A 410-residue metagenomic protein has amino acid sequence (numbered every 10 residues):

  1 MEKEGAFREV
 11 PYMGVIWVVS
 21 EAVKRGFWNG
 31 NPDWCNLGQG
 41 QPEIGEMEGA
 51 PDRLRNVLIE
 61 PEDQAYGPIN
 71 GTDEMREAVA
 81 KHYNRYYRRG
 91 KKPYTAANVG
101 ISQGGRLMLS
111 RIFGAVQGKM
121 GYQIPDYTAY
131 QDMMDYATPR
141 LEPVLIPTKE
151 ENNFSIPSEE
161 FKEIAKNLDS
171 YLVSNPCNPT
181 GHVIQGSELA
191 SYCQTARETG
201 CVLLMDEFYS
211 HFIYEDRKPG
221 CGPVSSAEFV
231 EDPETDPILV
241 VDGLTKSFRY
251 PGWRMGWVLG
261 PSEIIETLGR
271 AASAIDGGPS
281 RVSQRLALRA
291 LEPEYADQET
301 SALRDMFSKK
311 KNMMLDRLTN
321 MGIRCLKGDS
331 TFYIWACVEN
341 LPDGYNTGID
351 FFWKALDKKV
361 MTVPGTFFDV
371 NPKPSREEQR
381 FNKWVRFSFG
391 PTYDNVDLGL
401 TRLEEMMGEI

Functional and structural regions predicted by a protein language model:
E4-Q103, E160, A290-Y295, E409-I410: N-terminal small-domain helix-loop-helix segment of the aminotransferase-like
I59-A196, S210-D232, L239: Conserved core of the PLP fold type I
K81, R89, P93, P233-E234 (+3 more regions): PLP-dependent enzyme catalytic core of the Aspartate aminotransferase-like
Y136, E228-D305, N312-M321, T401 (+1 more regions): Conserved core segment of the aminotransferase class I/II
A137, E198-T199, M321, K358 (+1 more regions): Helix C-cap/helix->beta junction micro-motif
L141-P143, L203, C325, T362: Hydrophobic beta-strand scaffold residues
L288, R304-L315, T319, C325-E339 (+1 more regions): Conserved glycine-rich beta-strand-loop-beta hairpin in the small C-terminal domain of fold type I
